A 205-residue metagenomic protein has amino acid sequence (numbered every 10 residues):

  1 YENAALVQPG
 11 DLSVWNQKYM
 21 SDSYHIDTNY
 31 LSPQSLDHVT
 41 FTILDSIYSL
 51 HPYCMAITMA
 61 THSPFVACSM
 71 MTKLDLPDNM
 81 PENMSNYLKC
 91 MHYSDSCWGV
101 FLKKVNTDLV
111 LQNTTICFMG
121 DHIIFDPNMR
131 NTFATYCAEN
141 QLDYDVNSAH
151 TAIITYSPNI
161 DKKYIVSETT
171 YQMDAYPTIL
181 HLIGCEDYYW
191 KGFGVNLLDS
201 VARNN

Functional and structural regions predicted by a protein language model:
Y1-P81, K89, I183-C185, V195-L197: Active-site-proximal alpha/beta segments of enzymes that process anionic O-linked groups
L6, I57-P64, C117-R130, V201: Acidic helix/loop microenvironments that form the catalytic cleft of cell-wall polysaccharide enzymes
T28-L31, Y87-L88, N140, D161-T170: Active-site rim elements
F41-D45, T72-T114, N140, N147: A long, amphipathic alpha-helix that forms part of the scaffold/cap immediately adjacent to metal-dependent active
S49-C54, T107-T115, N159: Loop/turn elements at helix/coil->beta-strand transitions in domains of secreted/extracellular proteins
P52-M59, M91-S94, W98-F101, T114-I123 (+3 more regions): Beta-strand elements within well-structured catalytic alpha/beta cores of enzymes that handle phosphate/sulfate esters
Q112, M119-N159: Histidine-centered active-site microenvironments of extracellular/periplasmic hydrolases and transferases
P158-N205: Membrane-interface soluble catalytic domains
